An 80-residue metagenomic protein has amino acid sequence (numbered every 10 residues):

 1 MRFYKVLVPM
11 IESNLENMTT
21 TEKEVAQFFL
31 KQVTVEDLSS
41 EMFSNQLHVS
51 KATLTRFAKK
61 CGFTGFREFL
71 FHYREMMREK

Functional and structural regions predicted by a protein language model:
R2-V8, S13-Q27, K31-V49, T53-K80: HTH-adjacent hinge/linker in prokaryotic transcriptional regulators
